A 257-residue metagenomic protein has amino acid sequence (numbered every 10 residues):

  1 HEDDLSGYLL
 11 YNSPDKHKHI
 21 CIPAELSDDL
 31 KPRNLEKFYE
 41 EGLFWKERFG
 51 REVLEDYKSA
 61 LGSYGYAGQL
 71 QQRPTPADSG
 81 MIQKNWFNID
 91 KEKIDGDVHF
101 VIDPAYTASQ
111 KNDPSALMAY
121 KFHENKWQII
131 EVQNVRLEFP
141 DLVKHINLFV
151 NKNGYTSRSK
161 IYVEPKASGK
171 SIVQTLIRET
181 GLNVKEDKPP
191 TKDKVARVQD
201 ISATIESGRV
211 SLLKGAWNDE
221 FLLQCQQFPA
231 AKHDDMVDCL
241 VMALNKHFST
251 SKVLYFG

Functional and structural regions predicted by a protein language model:
H1-D29: Signature of the SF2 helicase/ATPase Hel1-core->accessory helical subdomain module
I20-P23, I130, V135, D187-K188: Hydrophobic residues at beta-strand termini and immediately following loops that shape nucleotide-binding pockets
D29-P104: ATPase catalytic-site recognition across NTP-hydrolyzing enzymes
Y64, G68-Q72, A108-N112, L117-A119 (+2 more regions): C-terminal nuclease/phosphodiesterase catalytic domains that cleave nucleic-acid phosphodiester bonds
E92-Q110, P114-F122: Long, well-ordered mid-to-C-terminal structural blocks that present hydrophobic/aromatic surfaces
P104-Y106, N134, A167: Short, glycine/acidic-enriched loop or turn micro-motifs at the edges of active sites
M118-V163: Nucleic-acid-processing active sites and adjacent nucleic-acid-binding tracks, predominantly divalent metal-dependent
